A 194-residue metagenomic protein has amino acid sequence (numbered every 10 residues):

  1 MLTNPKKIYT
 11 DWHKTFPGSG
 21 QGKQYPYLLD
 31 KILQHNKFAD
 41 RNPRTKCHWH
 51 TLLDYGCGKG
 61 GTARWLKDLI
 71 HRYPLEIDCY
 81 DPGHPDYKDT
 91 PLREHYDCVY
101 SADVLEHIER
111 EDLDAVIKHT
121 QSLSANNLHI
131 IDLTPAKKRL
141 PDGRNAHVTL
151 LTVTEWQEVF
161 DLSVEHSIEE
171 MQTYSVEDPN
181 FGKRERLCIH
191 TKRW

Functional and structural regions predicted by a protein language model:
M1-C98, D114-K118, G143-V159, V164 (+2 more regions): Conserved N-terminal segment of class I S-adenosyl-L-methionine
P85, V104-H107: Short, flexible loop segments at the rims of nucleotide/cofactor-binding pockets, characterized by
C98-V104: A short beta-strand submotif of the Rossmann-like class I SAM-dependent methyltransferase core that lines
H107, H129, H147: Histidine-centered active-site/metal-ligand motif
H107-I108, A136: Short glycine-rich, flexible loops that bind phosphorylated cofactors or substrates
I108-H119, L123: A short, conserved alpha-helix within the catalytic core of class I
S124-T134: Conserved beta-strand signature within the Rossmann-like core of class I S-adenosyl-L-methionine
A136-G143: A short acidic, helix-capping loop that chelates divalent metal ions and anchors anionic groups
